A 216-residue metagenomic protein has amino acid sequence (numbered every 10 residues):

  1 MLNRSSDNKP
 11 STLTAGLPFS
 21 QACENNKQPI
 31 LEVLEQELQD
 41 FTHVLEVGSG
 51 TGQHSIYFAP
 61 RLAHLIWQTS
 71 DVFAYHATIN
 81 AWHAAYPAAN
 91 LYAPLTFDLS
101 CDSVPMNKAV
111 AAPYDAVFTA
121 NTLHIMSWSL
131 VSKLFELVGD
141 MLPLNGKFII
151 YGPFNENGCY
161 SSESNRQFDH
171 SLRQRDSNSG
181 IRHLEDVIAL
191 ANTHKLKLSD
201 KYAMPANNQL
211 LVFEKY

Functional and structural regions predicted by a protein language model:
L2-F41: Class I SAM-dependent methyltransferase Rossmann-like catalytic core, especially the SAM/SAH-binding loop
D40-G50: Conserved class I S-adenosyl-L-methionine
L45, Q53-V104: Class I SAM-dependent methyltransferase SAM/SAH-binding core
M106-V117: A short acidic, Gly/Pro-enriched loop at the edge of an enzyme's catalytic core that lines a small-molecule cofactor
I125-V138: A short, conserved alpha-helix within the catalytic core of class I
N145-N157: Conserved beta-strand signature within the Rossmann-like core of class I S-adenosyl-L-methionine
S161-E185: Conserved Class I S-adenosyl-L-methionine
L196-Y216: Core SAM-dependent methyltransferase catalytic element
